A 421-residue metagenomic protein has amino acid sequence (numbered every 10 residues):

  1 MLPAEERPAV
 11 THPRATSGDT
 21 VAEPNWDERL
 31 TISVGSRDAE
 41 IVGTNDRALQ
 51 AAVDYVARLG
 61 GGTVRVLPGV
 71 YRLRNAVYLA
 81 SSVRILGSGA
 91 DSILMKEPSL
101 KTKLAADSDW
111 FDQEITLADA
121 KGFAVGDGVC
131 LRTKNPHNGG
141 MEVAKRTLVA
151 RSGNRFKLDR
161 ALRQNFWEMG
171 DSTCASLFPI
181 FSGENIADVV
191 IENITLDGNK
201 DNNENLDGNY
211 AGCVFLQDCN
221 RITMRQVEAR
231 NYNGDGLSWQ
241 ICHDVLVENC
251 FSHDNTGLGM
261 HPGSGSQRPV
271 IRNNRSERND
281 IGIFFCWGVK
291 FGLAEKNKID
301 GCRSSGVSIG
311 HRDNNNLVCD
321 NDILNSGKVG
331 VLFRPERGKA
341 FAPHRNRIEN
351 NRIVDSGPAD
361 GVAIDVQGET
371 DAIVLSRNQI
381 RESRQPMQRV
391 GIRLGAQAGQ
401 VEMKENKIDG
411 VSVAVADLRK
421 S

Functional and structural regions predicted by a protein language model:
M1-N193, D197-N203, V413, K420-S421: Extracellular "leader-to-stem" segments immediately downstream of a signal peptide or signal-anchor in secreted/lumenal
L2-A9, D371-A372, R377, S383 (+2 more regions): Acidic, glycine- and Ser/Thr-rich low-complexity intrinsically disordered tracts in extracellular/secreted proteins
D46-L49, D54, S81, G208-N209 (+14 more regions): Extended beta-solenoid/beta-helix repeat architectures
G61-G62, L73-A76, A90, M95-E97 (+10 more regions): Short glycine/acidic-rich loop motifs that flank beta-strands on beta-rich extracellular proteins
G62, G69, N75, S81-V83 (+25 more regions): The right-handed parallel beta-helix/beta-solenoid scaffold, focusing on the short coil/turn and N-cap positions
D127-N165, N185-E277: Right-handed parallel beta-helix
F178-E192, C213-R225, H243-L246, S264-V270 (+6 more regions): Surface-exposed loop/turn motifs in large extracellular/passenger domains
